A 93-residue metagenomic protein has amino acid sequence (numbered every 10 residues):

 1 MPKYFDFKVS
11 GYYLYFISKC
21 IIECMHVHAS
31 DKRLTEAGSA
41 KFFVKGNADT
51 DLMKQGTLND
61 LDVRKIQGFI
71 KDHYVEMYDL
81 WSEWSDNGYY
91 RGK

Functional and structural regions predicted by a protein language model:
M1-M25: Short, charged/polar N-terminal "headpieces" of proteins
Y4-F7, S18, L34, I66 (+1 more regions): Alpha-helical protein-protein interaction elements
F5, L14, A40-K41, Q67: Short non-domain terminal segments
F7, T50, N87-G88: Short linear motifs in intrinsically disordered/low-complexity regions
S18-D60: A short, structured beta-strand/loop element
K54-K93: Acidic, low-complexity intrinsically disordered segments
